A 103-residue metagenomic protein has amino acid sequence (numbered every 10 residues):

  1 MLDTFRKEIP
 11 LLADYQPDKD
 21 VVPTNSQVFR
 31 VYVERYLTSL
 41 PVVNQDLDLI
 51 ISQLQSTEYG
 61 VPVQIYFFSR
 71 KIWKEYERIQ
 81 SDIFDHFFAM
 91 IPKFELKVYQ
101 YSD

Functional and structural regions predicted by a protein language model:
M1-D103: Structured, soluble regulatory/oligomerization domains located on the cytosolic or IMS-facing side of membrane proteins
